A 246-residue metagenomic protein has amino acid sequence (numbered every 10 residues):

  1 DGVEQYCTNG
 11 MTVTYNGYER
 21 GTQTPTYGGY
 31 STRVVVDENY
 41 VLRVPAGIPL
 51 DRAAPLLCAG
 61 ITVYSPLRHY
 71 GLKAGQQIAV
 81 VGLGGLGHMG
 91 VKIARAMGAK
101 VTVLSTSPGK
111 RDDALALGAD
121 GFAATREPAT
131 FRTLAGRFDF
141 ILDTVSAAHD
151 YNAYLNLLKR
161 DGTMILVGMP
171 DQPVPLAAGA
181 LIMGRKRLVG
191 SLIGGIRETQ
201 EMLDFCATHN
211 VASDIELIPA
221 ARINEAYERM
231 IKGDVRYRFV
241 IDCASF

Functional and structural regions predicted by a protein language model:
D1-V41: Glycine-rich phosphate/adenylate-binding loop and adjacent beta-alpha elements of nucleotide- or dinucleotide-binding
T24-Y30, A46-R68, V81-M89: A glycine-rich, Thr/Ser-enriched phosphate-binding loop motif common to dinucleotide/cofactor-binding enzymes
Y40-L50, Q76, R185: Glycine/charged-rich beta-loop-alpha catalytic/anionic-binding loops adjacent to active sites
A74-L83, I93-A153: Adenosine-nucleotide cofactor-binding segment
Q77, G162-T163, R187: Short glycine-centered segments of the SAM/dcSAM-binding site in methyltransferase folds
L158-R160: Helix-to-beta-strand junctions that scaffold the AdoMet/dcAdoMet cofactor pocket in Class I SAM-dependent enzymes
G168-R185, I196-D204: Rossmann-fold NAD(P)-binding glycine/threonine-rich loop
I196-F246: C-terminal hydrophobic helical "lid"/dimerization subdomain of Rossmann-like NAD(P)H-dependent oxidoreductases
